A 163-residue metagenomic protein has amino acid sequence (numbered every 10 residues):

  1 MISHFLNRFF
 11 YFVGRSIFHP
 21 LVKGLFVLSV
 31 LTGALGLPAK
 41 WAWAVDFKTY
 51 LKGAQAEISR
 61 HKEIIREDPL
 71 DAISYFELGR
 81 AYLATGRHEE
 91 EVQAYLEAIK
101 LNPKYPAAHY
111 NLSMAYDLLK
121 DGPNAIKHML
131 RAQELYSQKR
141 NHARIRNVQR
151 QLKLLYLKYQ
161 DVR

Functional and structural regions predicted by a protein language model:
E63-E67, L96-K100, E134: Conserved structural position within tetratricopeptide repeats
A84, L118, Q151-K158: Register position in tetratricopeptide repeats
